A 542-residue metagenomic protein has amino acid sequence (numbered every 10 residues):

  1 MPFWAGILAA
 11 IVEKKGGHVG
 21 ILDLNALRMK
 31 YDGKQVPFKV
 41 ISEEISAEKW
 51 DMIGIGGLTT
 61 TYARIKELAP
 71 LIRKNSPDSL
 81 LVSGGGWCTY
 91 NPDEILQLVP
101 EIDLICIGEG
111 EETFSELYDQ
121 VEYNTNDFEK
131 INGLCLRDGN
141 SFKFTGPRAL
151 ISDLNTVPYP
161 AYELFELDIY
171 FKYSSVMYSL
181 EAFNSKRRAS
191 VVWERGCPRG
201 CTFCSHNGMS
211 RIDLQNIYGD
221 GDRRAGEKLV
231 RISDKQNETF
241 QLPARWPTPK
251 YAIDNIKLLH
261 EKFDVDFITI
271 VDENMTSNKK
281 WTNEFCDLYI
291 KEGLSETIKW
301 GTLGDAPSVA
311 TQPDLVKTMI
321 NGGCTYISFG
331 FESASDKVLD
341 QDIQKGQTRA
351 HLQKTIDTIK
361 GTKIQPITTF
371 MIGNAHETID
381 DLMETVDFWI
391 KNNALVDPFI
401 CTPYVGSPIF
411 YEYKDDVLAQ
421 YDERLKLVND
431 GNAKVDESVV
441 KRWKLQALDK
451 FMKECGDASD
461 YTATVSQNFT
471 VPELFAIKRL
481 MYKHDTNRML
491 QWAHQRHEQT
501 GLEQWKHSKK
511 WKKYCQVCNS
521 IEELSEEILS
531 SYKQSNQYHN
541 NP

Functional and structural regions predicted by a protein language model:
W4, I11, H18-D153, G406: Glycine-rich beta-alpha loop elements in corrinoid/cobalamin-binding modules across cobalamin-dependent enzymes
L22-R28, G56, G208, G330 (+2 more regions): Residue-level recognition of beta-strand->loop/alpha-helix junctions
S42, D51, D78, S179 (+3 more regions): Radical SAM enzyme core and accessory elements
K49-W50, V265, A394: Proline-aspartate-enriched helix->loop->beta-strand connector
N75-L80, I102, E296-I298, C324 (+2 more regions): A short helix->loop->beta-strand "cap" motif at the edges of active sites that frequently abuts
E94-L98, D314-V316, A375-I390: Catalytic cores of alpha/beta
Y162-I367, D387: Radical SAM [4Fe-4S] cluster-binding motif and immediate context
G304-P307, E332-K345, I356-D381, F399-V405 (+2 more regions): Conserved strand-turn element in the central/C-terminal portion of the radical SAM core barrel that lines
